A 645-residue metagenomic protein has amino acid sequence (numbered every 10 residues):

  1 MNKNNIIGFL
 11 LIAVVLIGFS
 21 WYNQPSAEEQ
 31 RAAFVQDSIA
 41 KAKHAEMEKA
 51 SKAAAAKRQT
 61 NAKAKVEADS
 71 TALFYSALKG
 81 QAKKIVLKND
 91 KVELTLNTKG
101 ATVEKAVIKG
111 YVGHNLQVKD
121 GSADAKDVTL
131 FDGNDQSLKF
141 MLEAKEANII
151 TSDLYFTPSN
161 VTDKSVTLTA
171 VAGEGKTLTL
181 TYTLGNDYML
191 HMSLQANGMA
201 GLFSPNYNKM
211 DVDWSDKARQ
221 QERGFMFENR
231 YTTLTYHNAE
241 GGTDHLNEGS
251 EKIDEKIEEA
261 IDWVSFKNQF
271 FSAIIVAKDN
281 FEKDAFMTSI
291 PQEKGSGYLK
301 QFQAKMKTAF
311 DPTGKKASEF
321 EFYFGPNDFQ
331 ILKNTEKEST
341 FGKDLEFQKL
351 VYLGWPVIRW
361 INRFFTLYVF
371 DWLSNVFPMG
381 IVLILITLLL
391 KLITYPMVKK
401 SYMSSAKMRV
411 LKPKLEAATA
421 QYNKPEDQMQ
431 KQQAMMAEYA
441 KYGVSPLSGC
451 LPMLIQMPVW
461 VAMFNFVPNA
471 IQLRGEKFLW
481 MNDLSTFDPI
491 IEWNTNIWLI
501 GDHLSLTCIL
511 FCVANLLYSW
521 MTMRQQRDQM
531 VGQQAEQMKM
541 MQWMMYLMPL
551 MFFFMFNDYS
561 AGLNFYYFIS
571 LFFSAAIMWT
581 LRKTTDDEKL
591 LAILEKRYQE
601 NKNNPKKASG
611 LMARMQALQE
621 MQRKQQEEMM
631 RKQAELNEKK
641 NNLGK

Functional and structural regions predicted by a protein language model:
M1-A54, L96, G185, S193-N197 (+8 more regions): Helix-loop-helix
K49-A82: Short, Gly/Pro- and small/polar-rich lid/capping loops
E67-S70, S76-L78, K88, N247-E248 (+3 more regions): General structural signal for secondary-structure boundaries
A77-L345: Soluble non-transmembrane domains of integral membrane proteins
